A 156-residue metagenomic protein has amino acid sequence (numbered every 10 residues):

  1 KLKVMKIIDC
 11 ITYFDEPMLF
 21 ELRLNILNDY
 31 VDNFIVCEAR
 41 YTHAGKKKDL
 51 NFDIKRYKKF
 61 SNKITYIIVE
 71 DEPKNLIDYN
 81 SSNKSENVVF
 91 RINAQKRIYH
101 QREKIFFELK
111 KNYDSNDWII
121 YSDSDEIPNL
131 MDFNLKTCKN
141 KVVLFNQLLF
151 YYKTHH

Functional and structural regions predicted by a protein language model:
L2-D29: N-proximal low-complexity "stem/linker" segments adjacent to membrane-targeting elements
I7, I64, V142: Short, conserved active-site loop motifs that form the nucleotide-linked donor/cofactor pocket
M18-L19, T42-K46, K74-I77, I127-M131 (+1 more regions): Short catalytic/ligand-binding loop motif for oxyanion handling, primarily in non-cytosolic enzymes, centered on
V31, S61, N116, K139-N140: Short, well-ordered alpha-helix to beta-strand connector turns
F34, Y113-P128, F133: Short beta-strand-to-loop acidic/aromatic patch adjacent to the donor-nucleotide binding site
I35-A39: Short internal beta-strands
Y41-W118: Active-site-proximal specificity loops/subdomain of glycosyltransferases
Q95, E126-H156: Conserved catalytic core of nucleotide-sugar-dependent glycosyltransferases
